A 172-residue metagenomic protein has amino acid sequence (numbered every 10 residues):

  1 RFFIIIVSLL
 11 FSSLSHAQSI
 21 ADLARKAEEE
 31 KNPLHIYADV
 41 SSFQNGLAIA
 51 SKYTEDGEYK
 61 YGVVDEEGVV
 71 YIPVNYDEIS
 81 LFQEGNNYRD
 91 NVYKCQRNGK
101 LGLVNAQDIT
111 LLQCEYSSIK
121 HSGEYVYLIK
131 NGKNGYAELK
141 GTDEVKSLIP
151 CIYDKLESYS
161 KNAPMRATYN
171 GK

Functional and structural regions predicted by a protein language model:
R1-F3: Bacterial N-terminal signal peptides that target proteins for export
Q18-K172: Residue-level detector of conserved, function-critical positions
